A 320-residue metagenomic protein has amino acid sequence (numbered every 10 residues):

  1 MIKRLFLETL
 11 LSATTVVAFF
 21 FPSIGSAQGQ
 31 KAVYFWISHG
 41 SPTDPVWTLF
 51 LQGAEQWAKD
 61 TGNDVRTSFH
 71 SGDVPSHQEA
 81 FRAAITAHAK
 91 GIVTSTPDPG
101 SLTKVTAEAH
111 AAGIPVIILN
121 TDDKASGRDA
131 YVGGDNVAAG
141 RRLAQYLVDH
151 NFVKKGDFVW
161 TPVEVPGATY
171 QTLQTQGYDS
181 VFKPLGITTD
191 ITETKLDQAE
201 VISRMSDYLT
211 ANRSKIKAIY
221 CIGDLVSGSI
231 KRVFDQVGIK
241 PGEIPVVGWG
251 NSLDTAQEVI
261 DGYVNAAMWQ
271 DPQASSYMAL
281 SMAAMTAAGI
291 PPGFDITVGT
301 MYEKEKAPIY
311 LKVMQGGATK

Functional and structural regions predicted by a protein language model:
F6-E8: N-terminal export leaders
Q30-A32, P162, S180-F182, D271-K320: Hinge/cleft segment of the Venus flytrap/periplasmic-binding protein
A32-G53, W57, T61, R66-R82 (+3 more regions): Extracytoplasmic "Venus flytrap"
P45-N63, A139-L143, T169-I187, R204 (+2 more regions): Short, solvent-exposed amphipathic alpha-helices that sit in or adjacent to ligand/effector-binding or catalytic
D60-S71, F158-T161, D179-A199: Short beta-strand elements in bilobed, periplasmic/extracellular small-molecule ligand-binding domains
H77, V132-F158, A199-I202, N251-T255 (+1 more regions): Hydrophobic alpha-helical segments within soluble ligand-binding/sensing domains
R82, G91-A111, Y178, D190 (+1 more regions): Hydrophobic alpha-helical
P99-A138, S252-I260, V264-N265, I309-V313: Flexible loop/hinge segments that line or gate small-molecule binding clefts
